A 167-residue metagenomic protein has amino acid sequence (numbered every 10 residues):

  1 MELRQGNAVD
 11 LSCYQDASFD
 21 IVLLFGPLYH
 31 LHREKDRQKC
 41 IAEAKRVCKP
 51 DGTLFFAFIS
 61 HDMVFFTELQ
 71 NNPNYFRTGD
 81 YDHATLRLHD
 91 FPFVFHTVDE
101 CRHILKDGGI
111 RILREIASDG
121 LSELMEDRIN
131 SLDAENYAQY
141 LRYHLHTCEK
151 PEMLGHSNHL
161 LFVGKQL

Functional and structural regions predicted by a protein language model:
G6: Cofactor-binding loops of NAD(P)H-dependent oxidoreductases, dominated by short-chain dehydrogenase/reductases
V9-V22: A short acidic, Gly/Pro-enriched loop at the edge of an enzyme's catalytic core that lines a small-molecule cofactor
D20-K35: A short SAM/SAH-binding and catalytic strip from SAM-dependent methyltransferases
Q38-T53: A short glycine-rich, Lys/Arg-flanked "PGG" loop and its adjoining helix->strand segment in the class I
T53-Y81: Conserved class I S-adenosyl-L-methionine
F91-E115: Short alpha-helix
L113-L167: A C-terminal cap/extension of S-adenosyl-L-methionine-dependent methyltransferases that defines the acceptor-substrate
